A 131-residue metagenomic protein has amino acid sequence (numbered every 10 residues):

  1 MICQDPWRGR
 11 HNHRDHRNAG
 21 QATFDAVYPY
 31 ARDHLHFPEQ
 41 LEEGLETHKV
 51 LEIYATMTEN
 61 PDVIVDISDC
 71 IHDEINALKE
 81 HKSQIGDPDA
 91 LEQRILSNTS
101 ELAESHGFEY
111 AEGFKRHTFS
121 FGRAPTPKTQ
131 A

Functional and structural regions predicted by a protein language model:
M1-A131: Metal-dependent de-N-acetylase/amidase catalytic core
